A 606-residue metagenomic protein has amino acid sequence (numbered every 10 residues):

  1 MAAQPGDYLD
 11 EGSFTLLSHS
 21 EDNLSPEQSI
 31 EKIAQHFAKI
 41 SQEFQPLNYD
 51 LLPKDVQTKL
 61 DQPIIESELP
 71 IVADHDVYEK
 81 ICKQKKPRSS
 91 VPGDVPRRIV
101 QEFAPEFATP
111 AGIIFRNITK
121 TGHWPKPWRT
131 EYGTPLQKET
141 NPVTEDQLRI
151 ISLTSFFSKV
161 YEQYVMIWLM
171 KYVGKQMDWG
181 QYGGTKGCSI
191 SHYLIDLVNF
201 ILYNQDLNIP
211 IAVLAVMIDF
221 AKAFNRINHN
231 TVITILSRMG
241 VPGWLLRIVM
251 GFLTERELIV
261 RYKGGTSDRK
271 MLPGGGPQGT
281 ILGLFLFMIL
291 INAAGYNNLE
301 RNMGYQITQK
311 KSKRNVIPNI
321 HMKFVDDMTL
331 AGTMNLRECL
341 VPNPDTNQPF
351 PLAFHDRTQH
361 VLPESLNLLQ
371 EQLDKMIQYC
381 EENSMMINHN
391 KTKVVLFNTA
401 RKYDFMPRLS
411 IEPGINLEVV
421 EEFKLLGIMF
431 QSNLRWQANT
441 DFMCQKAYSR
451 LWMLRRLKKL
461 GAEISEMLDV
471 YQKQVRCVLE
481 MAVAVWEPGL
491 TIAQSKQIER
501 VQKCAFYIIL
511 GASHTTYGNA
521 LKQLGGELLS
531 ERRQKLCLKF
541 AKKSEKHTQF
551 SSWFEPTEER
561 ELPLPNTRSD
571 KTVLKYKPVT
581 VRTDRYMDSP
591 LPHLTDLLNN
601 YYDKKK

Functional and structural regions predicted by a protein language model:
M1-H19, D469-Q472, V478-A493, K503-I509 (+1 more regions): Arg/Lys-enriched, amphipathic patches
A2-D146, S152, F156, V160 (+4 more regions): Surface-exposed loop/turn segments and immediately adjacent short secondary-structure elements within folded domains
H19-N23, T491-K606: Short linear motifs embedded in intrinsically disordered, charge-biased segments
F37, I64-T280, F285, G332: Conserved pre-catalytic core of RNA-dependent polymerases
P53, S67, H355, E371 (+3 more regions): Short, conserved micro-motifs composed of acidic
V165-Y182, N204-L207, L284-R357: Active-site palm subdomain of RNA-directed nucleic acid polymerases
F220-M239, M328-Q378, T399: Catalytic palm subdomain of template-directed nucleic-acid polymerases, centered on the conserved carboxylate motif
L417-W486: Basic, alpha-helical interaction scaffolds
